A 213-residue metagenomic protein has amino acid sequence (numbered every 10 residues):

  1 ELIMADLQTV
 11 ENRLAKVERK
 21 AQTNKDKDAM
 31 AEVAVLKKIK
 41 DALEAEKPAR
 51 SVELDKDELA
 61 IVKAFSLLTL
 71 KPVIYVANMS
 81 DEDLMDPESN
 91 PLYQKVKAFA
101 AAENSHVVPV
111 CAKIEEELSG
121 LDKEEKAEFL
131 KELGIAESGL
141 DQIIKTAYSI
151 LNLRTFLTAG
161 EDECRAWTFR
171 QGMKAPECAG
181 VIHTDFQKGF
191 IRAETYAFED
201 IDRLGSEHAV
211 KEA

Functional and structural regions predicted by a protein language model:
E1-L2, D6-Q8, V17: P-loop NTPase motor core
K16-A213: C-terminal-of-GTPase-core extension/linker across diverse P-loop GTPases
